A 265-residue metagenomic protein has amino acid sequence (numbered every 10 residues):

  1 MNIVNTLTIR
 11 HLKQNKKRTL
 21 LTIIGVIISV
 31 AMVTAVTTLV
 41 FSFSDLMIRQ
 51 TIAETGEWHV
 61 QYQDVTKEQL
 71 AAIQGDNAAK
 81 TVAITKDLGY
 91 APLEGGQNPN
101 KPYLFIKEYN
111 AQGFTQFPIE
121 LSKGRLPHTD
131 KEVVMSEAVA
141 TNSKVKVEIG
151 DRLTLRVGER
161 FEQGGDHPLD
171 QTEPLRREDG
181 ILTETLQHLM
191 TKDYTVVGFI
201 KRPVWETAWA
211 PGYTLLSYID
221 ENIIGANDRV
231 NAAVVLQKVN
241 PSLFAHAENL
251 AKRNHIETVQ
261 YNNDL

Functional and structural regions predicted by a protein language model:
M1-T34: N-terminal Sec/SRP start-transfer signal
T34, T38-S42: Transmembrane alpha-helix boundary/anchor motif
F41-D264: Basic-flanked hydrophobic alpha-helices used for secretion and membrane insertion
